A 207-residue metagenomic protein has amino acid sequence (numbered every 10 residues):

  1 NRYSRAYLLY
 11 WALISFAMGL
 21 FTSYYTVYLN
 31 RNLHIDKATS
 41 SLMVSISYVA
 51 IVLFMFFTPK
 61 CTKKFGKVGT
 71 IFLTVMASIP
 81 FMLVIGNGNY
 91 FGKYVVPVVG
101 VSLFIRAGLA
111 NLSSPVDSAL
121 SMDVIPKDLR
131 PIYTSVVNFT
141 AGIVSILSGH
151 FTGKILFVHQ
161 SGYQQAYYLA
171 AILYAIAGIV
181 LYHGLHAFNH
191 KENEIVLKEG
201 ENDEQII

Functional and structural regions predicted by a protein language model:
S23-S40: Short amphipathic helix-loop junctions that connect adjacent transmembrane helices in Major Facilitator Superfamily/SLC
K37-A38, I125-V137: Loop-to-transmembrane helix entry/capping segments in MFS-fold secondary transporters and related SLC/MFSD carriers
F54-K67, L156-F157: Helix-to-loop junctions at the C-terminal end of transmembrane segments in multipass secondary transporters
A77-K93: C-terminal ends and interior cores of transmembrane alpha-helices in multi-pass membrane transporters/permeases
I85, Y168-E199: Multi-pass alpha-helical transporter architecture, strongest for 12-TM Major Facilitator/SLC carriers used
V95-L112: Hydrophobic core of transmembrane alpha-helices in multi-pass small-molecule transporters, especially MFS/SLC-type
L112-I125: Intracellular juxtamembrane helix-capping segments at the cytosolic ends of symmetry-related transmembrane helices
K154-Y174: A membrane-interface helix-boundary motif in multi-pass transporters
